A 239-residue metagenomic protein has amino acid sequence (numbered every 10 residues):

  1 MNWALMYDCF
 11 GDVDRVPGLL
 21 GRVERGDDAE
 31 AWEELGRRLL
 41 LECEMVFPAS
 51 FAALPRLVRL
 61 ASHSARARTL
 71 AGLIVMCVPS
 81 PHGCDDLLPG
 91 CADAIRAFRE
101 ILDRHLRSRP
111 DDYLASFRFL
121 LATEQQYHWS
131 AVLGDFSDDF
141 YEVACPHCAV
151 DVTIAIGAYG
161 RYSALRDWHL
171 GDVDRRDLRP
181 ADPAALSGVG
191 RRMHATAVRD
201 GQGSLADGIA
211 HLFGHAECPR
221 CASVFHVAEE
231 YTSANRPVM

Functional and structural regions predicted by a protein language model:
N2-H63, R68-D86: Alpha-helical solenoid scaffolds in large eukaryotic transport, assembly, and signaling factors
R56-S62, C91-L106: Amphipathic alpha-helical segments within extended alpha-helical solenoids and repeat-rich scaffolds in large
L106-D135: Eukaryote-biased recognition of C-terminal alpha-helical segments
S130-E142, L205-F213: Short, flexible, mixed-charge glycine/proline-rich loop motifs that serve as phosphate/nucleic-acid-contacting
V143-C148, C218-C221: Short cysteine-rich clusters marking metal-coordination/redox-active sites
A149-T153, F225: Cys/His-rich microdomains that often coordinate metals
G160-H169, S233-M239: Short cysteine/histidine-rich metal-coordination sites, predominantly Zn2+-binding motifs
V173-M239: Extended, charged low-complexity segments that frequently continue into or abut oligomerization scaffolds
